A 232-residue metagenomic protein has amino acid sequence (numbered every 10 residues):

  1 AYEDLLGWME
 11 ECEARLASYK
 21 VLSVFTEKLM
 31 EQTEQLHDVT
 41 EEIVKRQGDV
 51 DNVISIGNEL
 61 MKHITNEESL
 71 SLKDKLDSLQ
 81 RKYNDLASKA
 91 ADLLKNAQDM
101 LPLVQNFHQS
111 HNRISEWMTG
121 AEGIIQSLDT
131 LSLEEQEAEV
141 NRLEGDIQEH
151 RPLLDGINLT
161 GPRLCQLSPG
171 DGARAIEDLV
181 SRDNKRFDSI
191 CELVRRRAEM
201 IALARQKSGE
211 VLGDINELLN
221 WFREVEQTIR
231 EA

Functional and structural regions predicted by a protein language model:
A1-A232: Extended alpha-helical rod segments
